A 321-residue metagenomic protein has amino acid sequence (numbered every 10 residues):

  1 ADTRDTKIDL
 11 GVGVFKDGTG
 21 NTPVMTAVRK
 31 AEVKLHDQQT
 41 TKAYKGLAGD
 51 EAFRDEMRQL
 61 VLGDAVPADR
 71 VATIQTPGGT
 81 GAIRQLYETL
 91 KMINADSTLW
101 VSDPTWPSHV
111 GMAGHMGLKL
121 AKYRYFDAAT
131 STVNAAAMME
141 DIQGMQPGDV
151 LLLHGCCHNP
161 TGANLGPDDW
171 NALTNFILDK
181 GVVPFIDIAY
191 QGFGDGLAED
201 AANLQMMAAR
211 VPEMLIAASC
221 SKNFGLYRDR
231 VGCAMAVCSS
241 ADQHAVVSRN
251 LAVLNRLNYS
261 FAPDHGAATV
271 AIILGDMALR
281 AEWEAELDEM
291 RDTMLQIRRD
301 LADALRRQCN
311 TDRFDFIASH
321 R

Functional and structural regions predicted by a protein language model:
A1-K45, Q59, G63, L257 (+2 more regions): N-terminal "arm"/small-domain region of PLP-dependent enzymes with the aminotransferase-like
K7-D9, G46, A217, F314-H320: Short beta-strand
D9-V12, K122-R124, L151-C156, P184-I188 (+1 more regions): Short beta-strands and strand-loop turn motifs
V33-K34, Q39-D179, G192-F193, A202-L204: Conserved core of the PLP fold type I
E56, A209-E284: Conserved core segment of the aminotransferase class I/II
T105, E284-R299, D312-R321: Conserved glycine-rich beta-strand-loop-beta hairpin in the small C-terminal domain of fold type I
L165-L226: Acidic, glycine-rich loop-and-beta core segments that form the ion-binding/anion-interacting portion of active sites
D195, R306-I317: Ser/Thr/Asn(+Pro)-rich, low-complexity disordered segments
